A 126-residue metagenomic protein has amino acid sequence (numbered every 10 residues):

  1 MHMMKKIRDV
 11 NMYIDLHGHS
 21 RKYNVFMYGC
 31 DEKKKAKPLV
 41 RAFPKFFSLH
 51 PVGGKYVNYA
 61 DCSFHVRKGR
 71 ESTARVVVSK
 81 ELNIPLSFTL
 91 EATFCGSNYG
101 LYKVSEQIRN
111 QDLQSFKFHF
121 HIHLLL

Functional and structural regions predicted by a protein language model:
M1-L126: Structured catalytic-domain cores with a bias toward divalent-metal coordination
